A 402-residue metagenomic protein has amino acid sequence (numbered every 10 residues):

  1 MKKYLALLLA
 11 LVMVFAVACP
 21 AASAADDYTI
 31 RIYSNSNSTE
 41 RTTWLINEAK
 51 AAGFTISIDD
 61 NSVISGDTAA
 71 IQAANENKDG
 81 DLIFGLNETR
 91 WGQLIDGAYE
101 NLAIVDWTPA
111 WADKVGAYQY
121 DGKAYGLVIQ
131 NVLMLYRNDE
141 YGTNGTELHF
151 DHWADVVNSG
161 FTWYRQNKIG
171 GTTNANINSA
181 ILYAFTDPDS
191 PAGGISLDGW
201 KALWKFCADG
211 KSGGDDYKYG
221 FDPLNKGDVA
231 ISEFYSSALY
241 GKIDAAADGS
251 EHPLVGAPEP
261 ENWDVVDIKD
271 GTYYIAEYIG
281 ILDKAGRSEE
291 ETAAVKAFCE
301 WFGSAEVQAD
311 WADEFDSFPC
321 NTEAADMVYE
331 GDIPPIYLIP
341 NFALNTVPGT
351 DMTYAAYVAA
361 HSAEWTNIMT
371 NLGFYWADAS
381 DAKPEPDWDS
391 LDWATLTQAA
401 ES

Functional and structural regions predicted by a protein language model:
F15-D26: Sec-dependent signal peptide cleavage junction
D26-G92: Early extracytoplasmic/lumenal segment of secretory-pathway proteins
I32-S36, Y120-I129, Y136-D139, T143-G145 (+3 more regions): Short beta-strand->loop
A69, L86-V132, G142-D155: Hinge/lid segment of periplasmic solute-binding proteins
P109, D113, Q130, K201-C207 (+1 more regions): Periplasmic-binding protein-like
P188-D264: Ligand-binding pocket segment of bilobal, Venus flytrap-like solute-binding proteins
E277-A356: Mature extracytoplasmic/periplasmic domains
L344-S402: Conserved C-terminal helix/tail region of periplasmic/extracytoplasmic solute-binding proteins
